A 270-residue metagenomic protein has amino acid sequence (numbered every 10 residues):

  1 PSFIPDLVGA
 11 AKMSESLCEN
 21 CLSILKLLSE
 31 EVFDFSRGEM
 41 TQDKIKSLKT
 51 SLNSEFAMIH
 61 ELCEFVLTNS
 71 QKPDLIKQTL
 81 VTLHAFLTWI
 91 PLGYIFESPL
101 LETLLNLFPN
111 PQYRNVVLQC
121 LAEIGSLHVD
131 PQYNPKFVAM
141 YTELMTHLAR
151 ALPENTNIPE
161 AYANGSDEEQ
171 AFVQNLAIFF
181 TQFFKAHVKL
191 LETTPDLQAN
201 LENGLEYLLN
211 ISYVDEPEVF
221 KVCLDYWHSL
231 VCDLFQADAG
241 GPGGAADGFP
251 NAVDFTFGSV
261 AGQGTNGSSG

Functional and structural regions predicted by a protein language model:
P1, A11, C21-V32, L80-T88 (+4 more regions): Hydrophobic residues within the alpha-helices of tandem HEAT/HEAT-like
P1-L67, P135-V138, E206, V214-G270: Alpha-helical repeat/alpha-solenoid scaffolds of the HEAT/ARM/MIF4G superfamily and closely related elongated all-alpha
S2, S14-L17, E31-F35, P73 (+9 more regions): Alpha-solenoid repeat scaffolds
S2-A10, Q42-T50, S54-V66, T82 (+3 more regions): Alpha-helical solenoid scaffolds in eukaryotic proteins
G9-L17, S47-T50, S54, L67-L75 (+5 more regions): Short coil/turn segments at helix-helix junctions and helix-capping linkers within large alpha-helical proteins
K72, L83, T88-S98, L197-Q198: Extended alpha-helical solenoid scaffold regions that build the rod-like backbones of large eukaryotic assemblies
T103-I158, C232-G262, G267-S269: Long amphipathic alpha-helical scaffold regions
E154-I211, E218: Non-catalytic protein-protein interaction scaffold segments in large eukaryotic complex-forming proteins
